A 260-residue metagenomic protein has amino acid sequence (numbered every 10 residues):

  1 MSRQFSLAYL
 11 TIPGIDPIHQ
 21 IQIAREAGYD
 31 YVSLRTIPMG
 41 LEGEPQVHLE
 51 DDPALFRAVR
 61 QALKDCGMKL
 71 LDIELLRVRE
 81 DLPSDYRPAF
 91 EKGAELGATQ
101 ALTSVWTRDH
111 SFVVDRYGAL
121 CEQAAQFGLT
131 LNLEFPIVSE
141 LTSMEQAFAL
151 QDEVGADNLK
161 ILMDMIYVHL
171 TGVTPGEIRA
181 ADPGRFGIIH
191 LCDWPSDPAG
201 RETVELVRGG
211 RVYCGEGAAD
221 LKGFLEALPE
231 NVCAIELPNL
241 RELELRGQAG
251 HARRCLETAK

Functional and structural regions predicted by a protein language model:
M1-Y9, P13-Y31, A54-A58, K64-D65 (+3 more regions): Histidine-acidic metal/acid-base catalytic patches
S6-A8, P45-V47, L75-V78, W106-R108 (+2 more regions): Short, contiguous strand/loop micro-motifs
T11-P13, T36-P38, L76-R79, W106-D109 (+4 more regions): Active-site-proximal loop/turn and secondary-structure-junction residues that shape catalytic pockets, frequently
S33, D72, L102, N132 (+2 more regions): Conserved beta-strand positions in the central sheet of alpha/beta enzyme cores
S33-A58: Glycine-rich, proline-tolerant flexible connector loops at the mouths of alpha/beta enzymes
G40-Q46, L133, T171, R241-L245: A short acidic, helix-capping loop that chelates divalent metal ions and anchors anionic groups
E50-P53, E80, S111, L141 (+1 more regions): Conserved phosphate-coordination/catalytic loops
A62-I161, L170, G247: Active-site acidic/histidine proton-transfer and metal-coordination neighborhood in alpha/beta enzyme cores
